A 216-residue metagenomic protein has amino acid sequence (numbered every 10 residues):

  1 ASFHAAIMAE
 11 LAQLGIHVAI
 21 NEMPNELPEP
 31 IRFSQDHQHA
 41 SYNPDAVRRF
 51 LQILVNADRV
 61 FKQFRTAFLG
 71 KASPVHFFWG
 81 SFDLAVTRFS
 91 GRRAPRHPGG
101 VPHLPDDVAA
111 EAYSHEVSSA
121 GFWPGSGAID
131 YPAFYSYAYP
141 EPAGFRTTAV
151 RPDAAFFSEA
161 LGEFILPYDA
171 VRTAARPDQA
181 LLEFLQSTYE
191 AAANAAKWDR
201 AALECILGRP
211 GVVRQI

Functional and structural regions predicted by a protein language model:
A1-R48: Long, hydrophobic, well-ordered secondary-structure blocks that form the structural core and pocket-lining surfaces
A1-V18, P152-A155, E159-T173: Compact, glycine/acidic-enriched structural inserts
E10, L14, V60-F64, F184-A191 (+1 more regions): Generic, well-ordered alpha-helical scaffold segments in large soluble proteins
G15-L27, T66-G80, N194-P210: Short glycine-rich, low-complexity/disordered patches
I20, R96-D106, P210-I216: Intrinsically disordered, low-complexity linker/tail regions enriched in polar/charged residues
Q35-W123: Aromatic/basic-lined ligand-recognition segments that form π-stacking hydrophobic pockets flanked by Lys/Arg to engage
A110, H115-L166: Low-complexity, glycine/alanine/valine/leucine- and proline-rich hydrophobic stretches
A155-I216: TerminUS-proximal long segments
